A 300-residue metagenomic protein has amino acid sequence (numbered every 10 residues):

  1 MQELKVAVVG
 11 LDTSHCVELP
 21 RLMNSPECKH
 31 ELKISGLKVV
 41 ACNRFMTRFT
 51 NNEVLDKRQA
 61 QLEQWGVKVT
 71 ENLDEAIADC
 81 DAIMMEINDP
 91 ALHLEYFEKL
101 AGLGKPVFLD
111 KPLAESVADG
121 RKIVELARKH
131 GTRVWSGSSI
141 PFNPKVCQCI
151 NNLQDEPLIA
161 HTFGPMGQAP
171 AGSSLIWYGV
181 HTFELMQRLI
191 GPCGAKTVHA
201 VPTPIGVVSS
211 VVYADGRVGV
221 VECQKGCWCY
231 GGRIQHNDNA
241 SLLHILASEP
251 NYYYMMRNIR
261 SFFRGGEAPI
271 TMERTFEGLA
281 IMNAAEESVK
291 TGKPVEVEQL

Functional and structural regions predicted by a protein language model:
M1-L103, K129, V297: N-terminal glycine-/serine-/threonine-rich beta1-alpha1-beta2 phosphate-ribose binding loop of Rossmann-like
E71, L109, V134-S136: Hydrophobic residues in well-ordered beta-strands that form the structural core
D79-I87, F262-L300: C-terminal helix-rich "cap/oligomerization" subdomain common to oxidoreductases
G104-P106, K111-P112: Short helix/strand-capping hinge loops at secondary-structure junctions that flank key functional elements
L113-G172: A contiguous active-site-proximal alpha/beta segment in oxidoreductase catalytic domains
H161-C227, E273-F276: Rossmann-like dinucleotide-binding domain that binds NAD(P)(H)
P204-R257: C-terminal substrate-binding/catalytic lobe of Rossmann-fold NAD(P)-dependent oxidoreductases
